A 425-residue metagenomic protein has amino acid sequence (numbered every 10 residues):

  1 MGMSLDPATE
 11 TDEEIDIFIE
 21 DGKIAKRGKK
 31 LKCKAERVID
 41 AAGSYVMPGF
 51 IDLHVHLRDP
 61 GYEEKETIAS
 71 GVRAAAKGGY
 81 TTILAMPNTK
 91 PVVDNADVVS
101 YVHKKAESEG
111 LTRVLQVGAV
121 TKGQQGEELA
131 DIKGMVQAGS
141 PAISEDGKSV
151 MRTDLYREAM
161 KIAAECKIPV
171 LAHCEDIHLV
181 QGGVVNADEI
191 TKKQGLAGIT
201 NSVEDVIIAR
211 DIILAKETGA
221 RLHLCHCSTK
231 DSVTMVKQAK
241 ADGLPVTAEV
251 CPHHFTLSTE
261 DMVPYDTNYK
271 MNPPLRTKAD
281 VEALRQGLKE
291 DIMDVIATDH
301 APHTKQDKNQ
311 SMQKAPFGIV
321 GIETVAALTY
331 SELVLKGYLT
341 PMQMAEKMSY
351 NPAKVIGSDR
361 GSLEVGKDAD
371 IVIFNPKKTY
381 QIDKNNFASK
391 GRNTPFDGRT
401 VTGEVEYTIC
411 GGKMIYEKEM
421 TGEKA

Functional and structural regions predicted by a protein language model:
M1-P48: Histidine-rich, glycine-flanked metal-binding segment
G2, G22, G43, H54 (+15 more regions): Divalent metal-coordination and catalytic microenvironments
A41-A106: Metal-associated gating/positioning segment near the N- to mid-region
L53-E66, P87-T89, L115-E128, G195-S202: Active-site mouth loops of central-metabolism enzymes
A96-R113, K161-A172, T324, L328: Alpha-helix-loop-beta-strand connector modules within alpha/beta enzyme cores
L129-I296: Histidine/acidic residue-rich metal-binding segments in metalloenzymes
K193-R221, N268, K289-I296, A301-P376: His/Asp/Glu-enriched, well-ordered alpha-helical/loop segment that forms or immediately abuts the divalent-metal
S311-K314, D368-A425: C-terminal cap of metal-dependent C-N hydrolases
